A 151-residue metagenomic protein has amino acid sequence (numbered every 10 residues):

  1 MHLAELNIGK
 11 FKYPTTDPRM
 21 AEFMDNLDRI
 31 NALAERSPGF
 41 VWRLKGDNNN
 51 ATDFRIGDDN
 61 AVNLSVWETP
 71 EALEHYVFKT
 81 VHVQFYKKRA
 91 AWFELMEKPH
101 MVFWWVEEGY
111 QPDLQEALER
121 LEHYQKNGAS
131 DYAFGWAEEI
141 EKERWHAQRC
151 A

Functional and structural regions predicted by a protein language model:
M1-N60, P99-A151: Short S/T/G/P-rich N-terminal loop/turn motif that feeds into the first structured element of a domain
N26-I30, V62, A72, F85-K88: Short, hydrophobic/aromatic alpha-helical segments in well-folded domains
F54-F78: Helix-adjacent hinge/juxtasegments
P70-K98: An amphipathic, aromatic/His-enriched active-site/gating alpha helix that lines ligand/cofactor pockets
